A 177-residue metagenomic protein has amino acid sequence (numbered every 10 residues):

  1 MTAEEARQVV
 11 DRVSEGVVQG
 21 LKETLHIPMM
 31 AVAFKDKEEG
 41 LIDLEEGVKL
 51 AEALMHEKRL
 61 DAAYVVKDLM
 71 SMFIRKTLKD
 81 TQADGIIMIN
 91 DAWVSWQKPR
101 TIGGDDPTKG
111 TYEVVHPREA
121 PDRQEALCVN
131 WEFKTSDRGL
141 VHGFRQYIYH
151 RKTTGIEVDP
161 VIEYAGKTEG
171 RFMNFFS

Functional and structural regions predicted by a protein language model:
M1-D68: N-terminal domain-onset segments
Y64-S177: Low-complexity intrinsically disordered segments
